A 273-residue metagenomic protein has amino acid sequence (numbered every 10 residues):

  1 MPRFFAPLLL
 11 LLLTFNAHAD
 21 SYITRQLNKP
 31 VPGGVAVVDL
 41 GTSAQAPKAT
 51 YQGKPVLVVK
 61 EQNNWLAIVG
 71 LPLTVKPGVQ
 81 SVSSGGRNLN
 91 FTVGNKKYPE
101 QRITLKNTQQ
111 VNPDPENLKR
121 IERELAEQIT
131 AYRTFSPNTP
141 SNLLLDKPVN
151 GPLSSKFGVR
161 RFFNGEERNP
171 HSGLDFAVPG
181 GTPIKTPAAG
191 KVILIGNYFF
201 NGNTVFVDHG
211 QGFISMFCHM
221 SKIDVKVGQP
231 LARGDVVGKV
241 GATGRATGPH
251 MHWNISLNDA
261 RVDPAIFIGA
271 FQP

Functional and structural regions predicted by a protein language model:
P2-L10: Sec-dependent signal peptide recognition, specifically the positively charged N-region followed immediately by
T14-A17: N-terminal signal peptide c-region/cleavage motif recognized by signal peptidases
A19-K97: Cationic-aromatic interfacial patches
G53, V82, L153, F176 (+4 more regions): Terminal peptide-recognition signature
N90-N201: Surface-exposed, glycine-biased beta-strand/turn segments
P183-I193, K222-V240: Short, well-structured beta-strand-loop connectors
P187-S221, P249-N254: Zn2+-dependent peptidoglycan hydrolase active-site motif and core
T204-D208, Q229-P273: Conserved, short, structured surface segments that act as functional micro-motifs
